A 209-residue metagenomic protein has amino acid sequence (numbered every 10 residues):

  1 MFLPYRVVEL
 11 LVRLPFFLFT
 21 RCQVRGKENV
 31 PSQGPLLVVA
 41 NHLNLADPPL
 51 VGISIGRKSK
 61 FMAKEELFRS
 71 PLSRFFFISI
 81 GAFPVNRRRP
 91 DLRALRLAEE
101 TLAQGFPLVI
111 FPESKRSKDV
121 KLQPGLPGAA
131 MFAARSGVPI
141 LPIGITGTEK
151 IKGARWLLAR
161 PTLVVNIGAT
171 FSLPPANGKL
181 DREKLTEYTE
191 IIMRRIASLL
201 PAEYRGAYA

Functional and structural regions predicted by a protein language model:
M1-Q23: N-terminal membrane-anchoring alpha-helices
L3, R93-A209: Non-catalytic C-terminal accessory region of glycerolipid acyltransferases and related lyso-lipid remodeling enzymes
V8-L10, F17-L18, V30-R89, L97: Catalytic core of membrane glycerolipid acyltransferases/transacylases, capturing the structured, soluble-facing
F17-R25, R89, T146-E149: Short gly/ser/thr-rich secondary-structure transition/capping motifs
V24, F61, A82-P84, I140 (+1 more regions): Conserved beta-strand scaffold positions in the cores of enzyme catalytic domains, especially in NTP/NDP-utilizing
K27, N41, K64, R88 (+2 more regions): Generic beta-structure capping elements
E28-P31, L157-L158: A short beta-turn/loop motif at secondary-structure boundaries
